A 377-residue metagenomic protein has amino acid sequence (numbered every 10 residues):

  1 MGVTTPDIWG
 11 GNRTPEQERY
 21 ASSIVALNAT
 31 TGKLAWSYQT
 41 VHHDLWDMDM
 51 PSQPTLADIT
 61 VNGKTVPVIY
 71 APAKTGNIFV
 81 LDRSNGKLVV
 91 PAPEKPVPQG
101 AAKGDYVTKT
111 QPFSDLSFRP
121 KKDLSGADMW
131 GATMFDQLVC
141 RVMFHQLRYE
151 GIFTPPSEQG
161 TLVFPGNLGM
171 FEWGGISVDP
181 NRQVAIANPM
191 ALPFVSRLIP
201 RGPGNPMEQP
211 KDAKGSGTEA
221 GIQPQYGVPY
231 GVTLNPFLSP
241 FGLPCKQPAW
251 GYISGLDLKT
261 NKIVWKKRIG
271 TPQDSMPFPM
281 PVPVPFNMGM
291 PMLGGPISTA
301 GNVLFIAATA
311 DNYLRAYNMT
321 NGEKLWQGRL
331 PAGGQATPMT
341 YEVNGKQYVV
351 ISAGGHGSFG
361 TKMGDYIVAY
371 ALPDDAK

Functional and structural regions predicted by a protein language model:
M1-K377: A fold-level detector for beta-propeller and closely related beta-sheet-rich head/sensor domains
